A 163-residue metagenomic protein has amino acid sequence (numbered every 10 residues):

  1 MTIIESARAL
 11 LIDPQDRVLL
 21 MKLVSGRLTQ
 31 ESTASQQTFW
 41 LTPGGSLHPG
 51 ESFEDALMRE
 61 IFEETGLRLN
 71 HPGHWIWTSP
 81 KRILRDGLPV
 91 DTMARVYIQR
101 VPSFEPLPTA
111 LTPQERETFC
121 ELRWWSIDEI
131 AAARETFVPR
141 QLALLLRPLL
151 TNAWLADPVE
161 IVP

Functional and structural regions predicted by a protein language model:
M1-L41, R68: N-terminal strand-loop-strand
M1-T2, A34-F39, G87-M93, Q114-F119: A generic structural micro-feature
I12-V18, G26-R27, H48, P80-R82 (+1 more regions): Short, charged/polar surface micro-motifs in flexible loops or helix N-caps
L20, I76-W77: A structural microfeature
Q37-W40, P106-P163: Nudix hydrolase/Nudix homology domain
T42-I76: The catalytic Nudix box helix
P80-A110, R123, P148: Active-site-adjacent beta-strand/loop module that shapes the phosphate/pyrophosphate-binding cleft
